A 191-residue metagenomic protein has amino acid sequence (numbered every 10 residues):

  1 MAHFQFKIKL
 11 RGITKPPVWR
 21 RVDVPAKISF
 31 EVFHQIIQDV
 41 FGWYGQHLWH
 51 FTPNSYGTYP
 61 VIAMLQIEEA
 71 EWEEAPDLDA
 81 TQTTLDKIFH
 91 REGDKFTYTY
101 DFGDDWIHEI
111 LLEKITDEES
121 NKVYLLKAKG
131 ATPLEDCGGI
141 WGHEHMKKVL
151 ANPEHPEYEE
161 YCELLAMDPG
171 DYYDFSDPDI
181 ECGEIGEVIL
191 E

Functional and structural regions predicted by a protein language model:
M1-E191: Short linear regulatory motifs enriched in tryptophan with gly/pro/ser
